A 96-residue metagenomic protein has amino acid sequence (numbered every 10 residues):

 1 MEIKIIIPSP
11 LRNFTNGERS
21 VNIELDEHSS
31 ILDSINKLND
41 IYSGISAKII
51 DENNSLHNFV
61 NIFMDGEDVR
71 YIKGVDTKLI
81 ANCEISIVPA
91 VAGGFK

Functional and structural regions predicted by a protein language model:
M1-K96: Ubiquitin-like/PB1-type beta-grasp interaction modules and other compact soluble beta-rich domains
